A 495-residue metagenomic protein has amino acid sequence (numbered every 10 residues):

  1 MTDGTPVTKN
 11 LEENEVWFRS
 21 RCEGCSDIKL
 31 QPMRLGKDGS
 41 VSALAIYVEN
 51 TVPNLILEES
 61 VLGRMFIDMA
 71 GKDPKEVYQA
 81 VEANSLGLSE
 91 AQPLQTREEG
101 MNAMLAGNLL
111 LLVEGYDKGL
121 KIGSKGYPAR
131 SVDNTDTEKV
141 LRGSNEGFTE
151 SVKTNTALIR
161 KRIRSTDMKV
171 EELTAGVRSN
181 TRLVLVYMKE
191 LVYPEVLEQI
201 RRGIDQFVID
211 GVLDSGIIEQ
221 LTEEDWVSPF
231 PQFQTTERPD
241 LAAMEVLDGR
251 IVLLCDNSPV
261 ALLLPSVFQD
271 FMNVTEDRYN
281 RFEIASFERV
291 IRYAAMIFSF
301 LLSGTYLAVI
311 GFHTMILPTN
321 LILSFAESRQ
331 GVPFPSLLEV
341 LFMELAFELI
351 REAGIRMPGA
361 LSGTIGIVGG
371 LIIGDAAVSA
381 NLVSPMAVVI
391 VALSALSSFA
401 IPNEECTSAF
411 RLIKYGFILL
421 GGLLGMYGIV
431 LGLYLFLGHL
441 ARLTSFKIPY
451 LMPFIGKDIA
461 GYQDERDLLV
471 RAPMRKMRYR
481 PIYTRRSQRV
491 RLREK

Functional and structural regions predicted by a protein language model:
M1-L301, M315, T319, H439-K495: Membrane-embedded alpha-helical signal segments
T305-A308, P318-K495: Generic detector of multi-pass transmembrane helix bundles and their immediately adjacent loops in polytopic membrane
